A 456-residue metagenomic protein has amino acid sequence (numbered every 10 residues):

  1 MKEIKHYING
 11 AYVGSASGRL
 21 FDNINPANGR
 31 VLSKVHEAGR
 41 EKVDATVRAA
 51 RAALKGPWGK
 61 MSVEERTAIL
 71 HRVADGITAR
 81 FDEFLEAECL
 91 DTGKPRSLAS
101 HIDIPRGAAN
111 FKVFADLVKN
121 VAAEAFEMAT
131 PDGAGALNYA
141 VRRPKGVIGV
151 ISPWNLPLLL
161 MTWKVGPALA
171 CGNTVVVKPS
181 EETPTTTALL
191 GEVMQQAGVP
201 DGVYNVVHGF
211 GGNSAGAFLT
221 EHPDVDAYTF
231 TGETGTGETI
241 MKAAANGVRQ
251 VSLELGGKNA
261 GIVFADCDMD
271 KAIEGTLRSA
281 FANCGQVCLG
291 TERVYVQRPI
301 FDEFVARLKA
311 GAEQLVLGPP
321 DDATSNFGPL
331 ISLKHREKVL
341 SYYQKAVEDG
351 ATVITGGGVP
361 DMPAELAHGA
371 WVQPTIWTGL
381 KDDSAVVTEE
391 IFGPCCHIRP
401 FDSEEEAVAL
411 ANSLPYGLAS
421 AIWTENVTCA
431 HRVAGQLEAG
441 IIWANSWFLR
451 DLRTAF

Functional and structural regions predicted by a protein language model:
M1-V35, A68-R72, V121-I151, S252-L255 (+3 more regions): Terminal low-complexity tails and localization/encapsulation signals of metabolic enzymes
N28-K34, V225, I262, V316 (+2 more regions): Conserved C-terminal structural/oligomerization subdomain of aldehyde/semialdehyde dehydrogenase
G29, R66, E88, G172 (+8 more regions): Residue-level signal for inorganic ion chemistry
L32-A122: Glycine-rich loop-to-alpha-helix module at the N-terminal edge of alpha/beta enzyme cores
L32-A38, K55-G59, G149-V150, G261-F264 (+5 more regions): Short, well-ordered beta-strand elements within core beta-sheets of diverse protein domains
A123-K271, F401: Rossmann-like NAD(P) dinucleotide-binding subdomain of oxidoreductase/dehydrogenase enzymes
Q196-P200, L315, S384: Short helix-capping segments at alpha-helix termini
G235-K381, E405, A409-L410, A444: ALDH superfamily catalytic-core signature
